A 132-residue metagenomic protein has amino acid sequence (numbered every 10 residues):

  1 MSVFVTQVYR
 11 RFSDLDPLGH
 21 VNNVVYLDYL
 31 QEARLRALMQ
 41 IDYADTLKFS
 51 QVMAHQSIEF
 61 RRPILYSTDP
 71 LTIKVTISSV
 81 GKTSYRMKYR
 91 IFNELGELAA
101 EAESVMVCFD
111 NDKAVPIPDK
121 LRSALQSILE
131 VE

Functional and structural regions predicted by a protein language model:
M1-H55, F109-E132: Hot-dog-fold acyl-thioester-processing enzymes
M1-V3, L65-S67, S78-E132: HotDog/MaoC-like acyl-thioester-processing domains
T6, A54-Q56, L71-I73, M87 (+1 more regions): Hydrophobic residues positioned within well-ordered beta-strands of beta-sheet architectures
V24-L27, I58, T83, M87: Intrinsically disordered, low-complexity segments enriched in small/polar residues
A37-T72, T76-S79: Hydrophobic beta-strand-centered segment that forms part of the acyl-chain substrate-binding groove
